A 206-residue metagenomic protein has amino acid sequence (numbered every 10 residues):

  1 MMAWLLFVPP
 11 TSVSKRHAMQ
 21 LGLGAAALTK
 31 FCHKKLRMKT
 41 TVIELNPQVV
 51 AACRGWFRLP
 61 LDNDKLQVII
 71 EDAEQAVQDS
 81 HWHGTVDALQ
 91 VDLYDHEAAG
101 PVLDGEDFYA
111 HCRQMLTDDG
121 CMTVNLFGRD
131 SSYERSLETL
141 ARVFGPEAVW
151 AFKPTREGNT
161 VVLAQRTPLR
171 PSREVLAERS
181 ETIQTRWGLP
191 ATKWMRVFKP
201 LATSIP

Functional and structural regions predicted by a protein language model:
M2-D119, D130-S132: The AdoMet/dcAdoMet-binding core of the Class I SAM-like
M2-R16, K34, A148-W150, L189-P200 (+1 more regions): A short alpha-helical cap/connector motif
A3, A51, G55, Q75 (+7 more regions): Charged/polar, solvent-exposed surface patches and flexible loops
D62-D64, E157, E181: Short capping/connector residues at structural and topological boundaries
V77-D87, F152-P154, Q184-W194: Short flexible/disordered coil segments
G100, E106-P171: C-terminal substrate-binding/active-site "lid" region of AdoMet-derived donor-dependent transferases
N159-P206: SAM/dcSAM-binding transferase cores
